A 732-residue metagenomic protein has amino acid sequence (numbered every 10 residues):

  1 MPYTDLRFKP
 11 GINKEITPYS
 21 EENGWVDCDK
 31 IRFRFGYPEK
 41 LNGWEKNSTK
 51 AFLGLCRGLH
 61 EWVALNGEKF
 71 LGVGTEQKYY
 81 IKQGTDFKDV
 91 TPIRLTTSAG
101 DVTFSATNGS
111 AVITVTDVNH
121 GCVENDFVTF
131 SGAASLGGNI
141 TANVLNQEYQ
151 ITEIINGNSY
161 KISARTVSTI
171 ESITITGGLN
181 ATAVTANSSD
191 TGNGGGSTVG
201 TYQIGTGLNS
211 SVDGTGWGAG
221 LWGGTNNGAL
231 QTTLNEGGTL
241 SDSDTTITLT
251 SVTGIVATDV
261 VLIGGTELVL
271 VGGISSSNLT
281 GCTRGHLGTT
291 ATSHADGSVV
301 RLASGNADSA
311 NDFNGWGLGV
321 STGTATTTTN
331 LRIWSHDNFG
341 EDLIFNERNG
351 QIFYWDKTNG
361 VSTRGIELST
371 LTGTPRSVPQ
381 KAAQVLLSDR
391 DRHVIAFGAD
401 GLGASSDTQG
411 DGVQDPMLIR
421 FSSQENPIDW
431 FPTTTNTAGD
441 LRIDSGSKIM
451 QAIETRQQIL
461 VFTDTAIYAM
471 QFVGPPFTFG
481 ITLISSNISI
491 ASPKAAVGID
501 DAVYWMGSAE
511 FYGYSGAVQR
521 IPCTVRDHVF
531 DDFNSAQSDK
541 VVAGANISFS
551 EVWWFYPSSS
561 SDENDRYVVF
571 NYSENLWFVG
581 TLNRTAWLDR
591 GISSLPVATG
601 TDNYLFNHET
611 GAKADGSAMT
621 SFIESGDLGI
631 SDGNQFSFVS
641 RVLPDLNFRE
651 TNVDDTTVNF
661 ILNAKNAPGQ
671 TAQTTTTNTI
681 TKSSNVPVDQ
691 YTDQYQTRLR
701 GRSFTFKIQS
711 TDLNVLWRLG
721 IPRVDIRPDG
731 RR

Functional and structural regions predicted by a protein language model:
M1, E15, V90-T245, T250-A257 (+2 more regions): Small/polar beta-strand repeat architecture
M1-T96, T198-G228, G305-G323, D342 (+4 more regions): N-terminal beta-propeller domains
M1-T97, I333, S447, N487-A502 (+1 more regions): Beta-sheet repeat architectures centered on beta-propellers
F70-P92, N158-R165, L268-L270, S275-G281 (+6 more regions): Short, surface-exposed terminal/edge motifs of secreted or surface/virion proteins that either
G74, L331, S335-I352: Elongated alpha-helical scaffolds
F87-D89, G360-I366, I428-T435, P475-G480 (+3 more regions): Beta-strand initiation motifs
T329, T358-Q384: Asp-box/WD-like beta-propeller blade repeats and closely related beta-sheet repeat scaffolds
I459-S485: Surface-exposed extracellular loop regions of Gram-negative outer-membrane beta-barrel proteins
